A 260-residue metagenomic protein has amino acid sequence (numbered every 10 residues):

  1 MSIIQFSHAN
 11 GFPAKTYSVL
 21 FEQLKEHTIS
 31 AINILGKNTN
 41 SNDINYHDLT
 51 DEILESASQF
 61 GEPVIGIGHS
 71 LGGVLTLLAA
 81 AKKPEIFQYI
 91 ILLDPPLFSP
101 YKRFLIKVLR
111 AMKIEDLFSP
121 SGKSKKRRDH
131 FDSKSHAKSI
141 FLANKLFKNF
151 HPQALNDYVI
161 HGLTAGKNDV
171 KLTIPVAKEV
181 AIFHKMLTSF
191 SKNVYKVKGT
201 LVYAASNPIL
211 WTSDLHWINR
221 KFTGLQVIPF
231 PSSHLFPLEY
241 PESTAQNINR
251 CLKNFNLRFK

Functional and structural regions predicted by a protein language model:
M1-T39: Conserved HGGG/HGGXW glycine-rich cap/lid loop of the alpha/beta-hydrolase fold
Q5-A9, H69, Y203: The conserved beta1-alpha1 loop
A31-I67, R103, V108-L109, Q246: Active-site loop/oxyanion-hole signature of alpha/beta-hydrolase fold enzymes
P63-L105: Conserved hydrolase catalytic core segment
I90-H130: Flexible "cap/lid" loop of the alpha/beta hydrolase fold
K125-I182: Conserved alpha/beta-hydrolase catalytic His-Asp/Glu region
Q153, G162-R220: Conserved serine/cysteine hydrolase catalytic core
S232-E242: Catalytic histidine-centered segment of alpha/beta-hydrolase-like enzymes
